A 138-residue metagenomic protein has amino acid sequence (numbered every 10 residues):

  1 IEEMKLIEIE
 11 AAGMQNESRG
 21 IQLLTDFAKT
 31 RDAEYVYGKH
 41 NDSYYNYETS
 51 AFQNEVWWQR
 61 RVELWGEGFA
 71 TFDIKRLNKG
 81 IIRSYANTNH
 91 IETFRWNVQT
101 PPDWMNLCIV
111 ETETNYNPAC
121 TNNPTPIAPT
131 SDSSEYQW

Functional and structural regions predicted by a protein language model:
I1-W138: Acidic/polar-rich alpha-helix caps and helix-coil junctions
